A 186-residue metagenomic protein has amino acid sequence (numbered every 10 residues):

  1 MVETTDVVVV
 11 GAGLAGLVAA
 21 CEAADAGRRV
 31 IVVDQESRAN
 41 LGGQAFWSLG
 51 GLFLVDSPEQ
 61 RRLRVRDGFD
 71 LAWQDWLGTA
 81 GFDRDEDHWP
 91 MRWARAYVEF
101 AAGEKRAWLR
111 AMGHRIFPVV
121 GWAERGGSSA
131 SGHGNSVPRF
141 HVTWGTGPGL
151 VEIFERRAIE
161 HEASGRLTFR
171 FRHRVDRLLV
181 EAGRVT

Functional and structural regions predicted by a protein language model:
V2-A15, I31: Beta1/beta-strand and adjacent pyrophosphate-binding region of the FAD-binding site in flavoprotein oxidoreductases
A12, V33-E36, D56-S57: Active-site-proximal beta-strand/loop segments in catalytic clefts of secreted hydrolases
A15, A26-R29, G51, R166 (+1 more regions): Loop/turn elements at helix/coil->beta-strand transitions in domains of secreted/extracellular proteins
A20, A24: Gly/Ala-rich phosphate-binding loop of Rossmann-like dinucleotide-binding domains, activating on the conserved
D25-F46: Glycine-rich FAD pyrophosphate-binding loop
Q35-S37, L52, G121, R174: Short, ordered loop/turn segments at secondary-structure junctions
G51-V98, P118: Glycine-rich active-site loop/strand segments that organize a redox cofactor
A94-T186: Conserved redox-cofactor binding core of oxidoreductases
